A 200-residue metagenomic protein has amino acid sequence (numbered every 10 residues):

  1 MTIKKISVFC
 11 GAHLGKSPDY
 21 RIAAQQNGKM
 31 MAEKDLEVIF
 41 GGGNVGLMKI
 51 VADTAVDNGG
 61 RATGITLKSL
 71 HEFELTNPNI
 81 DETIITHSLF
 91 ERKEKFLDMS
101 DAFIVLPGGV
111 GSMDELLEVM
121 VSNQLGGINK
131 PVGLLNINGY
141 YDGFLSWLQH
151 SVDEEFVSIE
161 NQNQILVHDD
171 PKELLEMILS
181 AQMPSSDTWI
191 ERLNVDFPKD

Functional and structural regions predicted by a protein language model:
M1-T2, G126: Short, flexible hinge/linker loops that cap or flank conserved catalytic cores
T2-M99, G139-K172, M183-D200: A cross-family phosphate/adenosyl-ligand binding-site feature
I39-F40, P107-G108, N136: Small/polar loops that bind or transfer phosphate-bearing groups
R61-T63, L125-N138: Gly/Pro- and small hydrophobic-enriched strand-loop and loop-to-helix capping segments that sit at the rims
E91-G127, G133, P184-I190: Active-site/ligand-binding-proximal alpha/beta "capping" segment
I178: Hydrophobic "lid"/C-terminal helical patch of Rossmann-like NAD(P)-dependent dehydrogenase/epimerase domains
